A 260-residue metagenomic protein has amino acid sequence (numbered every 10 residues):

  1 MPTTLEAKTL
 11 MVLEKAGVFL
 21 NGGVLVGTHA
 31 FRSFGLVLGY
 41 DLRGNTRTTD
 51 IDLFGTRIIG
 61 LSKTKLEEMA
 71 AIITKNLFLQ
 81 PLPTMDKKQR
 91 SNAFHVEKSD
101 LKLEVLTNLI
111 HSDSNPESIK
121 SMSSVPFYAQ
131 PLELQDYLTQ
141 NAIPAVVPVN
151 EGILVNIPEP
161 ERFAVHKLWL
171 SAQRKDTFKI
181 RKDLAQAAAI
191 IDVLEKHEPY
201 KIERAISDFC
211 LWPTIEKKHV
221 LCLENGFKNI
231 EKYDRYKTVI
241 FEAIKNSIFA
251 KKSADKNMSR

Functional and structural regions predicted by a protein language model:
M1-R260: Compositionally biased terminal segments of proteins
